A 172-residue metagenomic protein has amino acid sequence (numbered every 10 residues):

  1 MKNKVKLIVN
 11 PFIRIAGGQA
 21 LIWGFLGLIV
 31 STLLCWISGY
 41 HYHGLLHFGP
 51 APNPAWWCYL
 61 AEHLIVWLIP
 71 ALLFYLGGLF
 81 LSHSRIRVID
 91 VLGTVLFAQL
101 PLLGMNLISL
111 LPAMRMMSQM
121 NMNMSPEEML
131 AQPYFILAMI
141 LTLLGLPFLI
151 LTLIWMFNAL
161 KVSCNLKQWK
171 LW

Functional and structural regions predicted by a protein language model:
M1-A16, W56, L60, L92 (+1 more regions): Hydrophobic alpha-helical segments of integral membrane proteins, encompassing both true transmembrane helices
M1-A51: N-terminal juxtamembrane cytosolic/stromal segments of multi-pass membrane proteins
I13, G17-L21, P52-L60, L64 (+4 more regions): Hydrophobic, aromatic-rich alpha-helical transmembrane segments and their membrane-interface anchor motifs
W23, W36, W56-W57, W67 (+2 more regions): A residue-identity detector for tryptophan
T32, L68-Y75, P147-F157: Alpha-helical transmembrane segments
H41-W56, M122-P133: Membrane-interface interhelical loops and short amphipathic "cap" helices that link adjacent transmembrane segments
P50-M116: Alpha-helical transmembrane segments with an aromatic anchor "belt"
I86-W172: Hydrophobic alpha-helical transmembrane segments and adjacent short intramembrane/lumenal linkers of inner/organellar
